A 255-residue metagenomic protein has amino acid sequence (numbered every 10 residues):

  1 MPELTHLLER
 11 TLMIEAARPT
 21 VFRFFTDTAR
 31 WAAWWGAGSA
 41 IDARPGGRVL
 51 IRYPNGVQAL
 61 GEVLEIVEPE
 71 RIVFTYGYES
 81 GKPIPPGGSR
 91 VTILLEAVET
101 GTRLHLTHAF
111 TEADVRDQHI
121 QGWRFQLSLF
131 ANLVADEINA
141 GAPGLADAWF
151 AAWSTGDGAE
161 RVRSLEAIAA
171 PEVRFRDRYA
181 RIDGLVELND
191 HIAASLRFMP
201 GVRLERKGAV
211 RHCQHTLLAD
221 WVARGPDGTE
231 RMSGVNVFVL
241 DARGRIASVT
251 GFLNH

Functional and structural regions predicted by a protein language model:
M1-A40, G141-A142, E160: Hydrophobic ligand-binding cavity/cleft-lining segments
E15-P19, G141-I168: Short acidic-aromatic low-complexity motifs
R18, A37-R52, A59-G61, V67 (+1 more regions): A solvent-exposed, acidic/Ser-Thr-rich amphipathic alpha-helical stretch
V21, W31, V49, V63 (+11 more regions): Hydrophobic pocket/interface hotspot
Y53, Y76, L106-H108, D177 (+1 more regions): Residue-level recognition of conserved beta-strand positions in structured domain cores
E70-G77: Short, solvent-exposed secondary-structure boundary/capping segments
G81-V134, S195-H255: A beta-strand edge to alpha-helix "cap/lid" segment located at domain peripheries
N132-G144: Short, highly charged C-terminal tails/helix-capping segments
